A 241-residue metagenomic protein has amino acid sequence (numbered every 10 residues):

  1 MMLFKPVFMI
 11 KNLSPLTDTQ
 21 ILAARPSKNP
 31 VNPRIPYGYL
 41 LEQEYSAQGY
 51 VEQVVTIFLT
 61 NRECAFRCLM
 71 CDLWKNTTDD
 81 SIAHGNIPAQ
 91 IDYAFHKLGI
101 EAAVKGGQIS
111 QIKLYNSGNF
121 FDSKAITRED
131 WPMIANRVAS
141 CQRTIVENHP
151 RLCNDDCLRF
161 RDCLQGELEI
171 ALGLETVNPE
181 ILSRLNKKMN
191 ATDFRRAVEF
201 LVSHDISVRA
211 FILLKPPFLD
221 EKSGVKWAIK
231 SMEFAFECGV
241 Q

Functional and structural regions predicted by a protein language model:
L3-A47, F236, Q241: Auxiliary Fe-S-binding modules of radical SAM enzymes
K28-T78, D92, K97-L114: N-terminal pre-triad scaffold of radical SAM enzymes
W74-A94, L98-I126, R137-C153, E167-F194: Core AdoMet radical
A102-A103, A135-V138, R159-E167, E199-S203: Acidic (Asp/Glu)-rich catalytic clusters
K124-P132, N154-C163, K222: Distinct, well-ordered alpha-helical segments
R128-A135, D220-G239: Short, electropositive alpha-helical surface patch
R137-S140, A197-V208, E237-V240: A structural motif corresponding to the C-terminal end of an alpha-helix and its immediate exit/capping segment
V177-S183, V202-W227: Conserved strand-turn element in the central/C-terminal portion of the radical SAM core barrel that lines
